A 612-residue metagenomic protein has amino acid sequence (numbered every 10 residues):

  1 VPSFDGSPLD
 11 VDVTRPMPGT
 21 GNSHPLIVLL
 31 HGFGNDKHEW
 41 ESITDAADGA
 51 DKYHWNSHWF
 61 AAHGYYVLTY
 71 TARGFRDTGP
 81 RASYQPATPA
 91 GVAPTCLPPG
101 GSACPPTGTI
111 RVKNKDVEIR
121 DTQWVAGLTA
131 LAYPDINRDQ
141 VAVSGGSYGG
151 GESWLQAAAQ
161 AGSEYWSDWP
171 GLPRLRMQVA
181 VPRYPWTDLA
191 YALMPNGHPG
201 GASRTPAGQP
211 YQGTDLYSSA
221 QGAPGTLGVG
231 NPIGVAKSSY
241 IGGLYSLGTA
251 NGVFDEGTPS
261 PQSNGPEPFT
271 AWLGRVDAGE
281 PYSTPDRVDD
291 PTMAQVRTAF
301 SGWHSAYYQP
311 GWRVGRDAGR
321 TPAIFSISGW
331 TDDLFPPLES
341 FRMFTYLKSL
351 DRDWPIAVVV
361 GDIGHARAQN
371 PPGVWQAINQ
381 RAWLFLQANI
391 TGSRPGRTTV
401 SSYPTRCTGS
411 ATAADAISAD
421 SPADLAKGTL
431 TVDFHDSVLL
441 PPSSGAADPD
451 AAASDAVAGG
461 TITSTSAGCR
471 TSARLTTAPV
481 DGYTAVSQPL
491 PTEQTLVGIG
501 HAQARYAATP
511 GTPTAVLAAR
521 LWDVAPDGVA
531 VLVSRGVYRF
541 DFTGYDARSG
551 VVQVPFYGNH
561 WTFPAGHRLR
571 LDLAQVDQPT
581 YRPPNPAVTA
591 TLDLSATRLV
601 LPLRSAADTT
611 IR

Functional and structural regions predicted by a protein language model:
V1-N22: N-terminal cap/lid segment of alpha/beta-hydrolase-fold proteins
T20-H24, L29-H63, L68-T78, D333-P336 (+1 more regions): Short substrate-entry loop that stabilizes the transition state in hydrolases
E39, A46, A50-H54, A62 (+5 more regions): Accessory cap/linker subdomain of secreted extracellular hydrolases
P134-Y148: Alpha/beta-hydrolase fold nucleophile elbow
G145-L155, L334: Glycine-rich nucleophile elbow surrounding the catalytic serine of serine-hydrolase chemistry
P322, P336-Y346: Short alpha-helix in the alpha/beta-hydrolase fold that links the catalytic acid
S326-S328: Short beta-strand/loop motif that positions the catalytic acidic residue of the alpha/beta-hydrolase fold
G373-R612: C-terminal, loop-rich substrate-recognition/catalytic regions characterized by aromatic stacking residues
